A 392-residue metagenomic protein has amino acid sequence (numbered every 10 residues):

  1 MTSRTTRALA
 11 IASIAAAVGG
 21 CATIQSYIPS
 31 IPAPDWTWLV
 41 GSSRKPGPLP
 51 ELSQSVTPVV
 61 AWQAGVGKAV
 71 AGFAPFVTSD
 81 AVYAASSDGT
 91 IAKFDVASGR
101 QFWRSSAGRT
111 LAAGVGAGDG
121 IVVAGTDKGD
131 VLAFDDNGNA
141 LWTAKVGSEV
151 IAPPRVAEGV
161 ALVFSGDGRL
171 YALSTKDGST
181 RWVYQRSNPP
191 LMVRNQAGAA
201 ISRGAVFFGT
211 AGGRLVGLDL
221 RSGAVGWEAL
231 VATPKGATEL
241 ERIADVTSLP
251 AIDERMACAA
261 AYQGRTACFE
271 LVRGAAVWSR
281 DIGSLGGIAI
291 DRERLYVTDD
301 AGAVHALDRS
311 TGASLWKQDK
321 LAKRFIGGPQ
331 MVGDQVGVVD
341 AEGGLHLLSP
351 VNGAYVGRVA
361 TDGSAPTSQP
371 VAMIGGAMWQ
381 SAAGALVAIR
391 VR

Functional and structural regions predicted by a protein language model:
M1-A10: Bacterial N-terminal signal peptides that target proteins for export
I24-A33, V40-R44, Q54-F76, Q101-G118 (+7 more regions): Extracytoplasmic beta-rich repeat domains
A81-A84, V122-A124, A161-V163, Y171 (+7 more regions): Conserved beta-propeller blade signature
S86, T126, S165-G166, T210-A211 (+4 more regions): Structural signature of WD-repeat beta-propellers
D95-S98, D135-N139, S174-G178, L220-G223 (+4 more regions): Short loop/turn segments that connect beta-strands within beta-propeller blades
Y296-A306, A313-L347: Loop/turn-rich, solvent-exposed surfaces of beta-rich toroidal or solenoidal domains
